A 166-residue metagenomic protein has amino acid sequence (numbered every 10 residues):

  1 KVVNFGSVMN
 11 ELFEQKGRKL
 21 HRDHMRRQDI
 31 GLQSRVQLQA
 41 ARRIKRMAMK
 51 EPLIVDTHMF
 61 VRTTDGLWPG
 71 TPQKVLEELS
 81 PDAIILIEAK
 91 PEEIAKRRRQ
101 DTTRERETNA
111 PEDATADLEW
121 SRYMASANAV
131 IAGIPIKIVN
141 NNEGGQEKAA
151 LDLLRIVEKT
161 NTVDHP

Functional and structural regions predicted by a protein language model:
K1-V2: Post-Walker A helix-loop "phosphate-sensing" segment adjacent to the P-loop in P-loop NTPases
S7-P69: ATP-dependent small-molecule kinase phosphotransfer cores that center on conserved nucleotide phosphate-binding segments
E14, A95, R99, S126-G133: Class I S-adenosyl-L-methionine
K19-D23, T102-R104, R155-I156: Short, hinge-like loop/turn segments at secondary-structure boundaries
Q28-R35, T108-E119: A short acidic, glycine-rich active-site loop that binds or catalyzes chemistry on phosphate/adenosine moieties
T57-T102: ATP-dependent NMP and nucleoside kinases share a basic, alpha-helical "lid"
A95-T115: A solvent-exposed, charged loop/short amphipathic helix patch at secondary-structure junctions
R122-P166: NTP-dependent small-molecule kinase module
